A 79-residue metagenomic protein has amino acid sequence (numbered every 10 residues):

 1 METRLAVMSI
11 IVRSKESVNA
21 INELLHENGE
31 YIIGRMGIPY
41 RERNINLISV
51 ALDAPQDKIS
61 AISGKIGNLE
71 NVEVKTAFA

Functional and structural regions predicted by a protein language model:
M1-A79: Long, contiguous binding/interaction regions
